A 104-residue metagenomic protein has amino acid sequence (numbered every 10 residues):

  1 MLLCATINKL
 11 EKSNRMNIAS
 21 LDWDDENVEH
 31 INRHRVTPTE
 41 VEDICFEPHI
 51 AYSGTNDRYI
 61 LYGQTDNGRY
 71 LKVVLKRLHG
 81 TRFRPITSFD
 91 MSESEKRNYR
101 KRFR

Functional and structural regions predicted by a protein language model:
M1-R104: Ribonuclease/tRNase effector modules and their secretory precursors
